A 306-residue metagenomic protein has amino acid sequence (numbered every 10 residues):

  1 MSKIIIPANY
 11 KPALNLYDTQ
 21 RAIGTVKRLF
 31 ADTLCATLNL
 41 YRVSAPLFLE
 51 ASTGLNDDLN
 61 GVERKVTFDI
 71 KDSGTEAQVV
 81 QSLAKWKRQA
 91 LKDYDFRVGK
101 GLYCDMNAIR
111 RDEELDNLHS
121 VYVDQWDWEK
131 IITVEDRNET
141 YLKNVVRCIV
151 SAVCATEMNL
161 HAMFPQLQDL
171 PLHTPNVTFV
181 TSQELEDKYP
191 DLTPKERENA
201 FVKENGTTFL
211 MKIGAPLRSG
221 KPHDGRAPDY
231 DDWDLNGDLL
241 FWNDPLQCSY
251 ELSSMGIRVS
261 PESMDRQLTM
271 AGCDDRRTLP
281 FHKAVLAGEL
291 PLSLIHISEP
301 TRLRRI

Functional and structural regions predicted by a protein language model:
S2-I295: Structured aminoacyl-transfer and RNA-binding surfaces used for tRNA recognition/handling in the translation apparatus
P300-I306: Single conserved hydrophobic/aromatic residue that forms the stacking wall/gate of nucleotide- or nucleobase-binding
